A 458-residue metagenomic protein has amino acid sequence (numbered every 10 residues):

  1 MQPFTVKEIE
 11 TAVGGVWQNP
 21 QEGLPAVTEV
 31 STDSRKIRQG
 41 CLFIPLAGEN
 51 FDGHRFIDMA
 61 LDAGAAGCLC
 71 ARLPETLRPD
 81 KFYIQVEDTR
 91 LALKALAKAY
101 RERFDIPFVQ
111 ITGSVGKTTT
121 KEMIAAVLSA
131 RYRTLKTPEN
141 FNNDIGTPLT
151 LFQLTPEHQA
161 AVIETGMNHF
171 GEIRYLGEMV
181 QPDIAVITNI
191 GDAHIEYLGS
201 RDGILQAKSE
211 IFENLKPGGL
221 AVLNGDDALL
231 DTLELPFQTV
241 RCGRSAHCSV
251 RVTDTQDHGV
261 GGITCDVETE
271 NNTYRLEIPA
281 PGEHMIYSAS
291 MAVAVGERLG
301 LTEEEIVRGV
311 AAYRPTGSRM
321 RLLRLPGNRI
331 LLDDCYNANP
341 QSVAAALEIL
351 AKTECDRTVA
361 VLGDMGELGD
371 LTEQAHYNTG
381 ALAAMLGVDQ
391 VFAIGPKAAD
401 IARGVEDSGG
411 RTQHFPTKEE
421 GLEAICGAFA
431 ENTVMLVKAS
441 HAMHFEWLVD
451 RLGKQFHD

Functional and structural regions predicted by a protein language model:
M1-A95, A99, T353-C355, A381-L382 (+1 more regions): N-terminal leader/targeting and accessory segments in enzymes
E8-T11, L91-G225, L229-Q238, G427-A428 (+1 more regions): Phosphate-binding loop of NTP-binding sites
I9, C41, A60, L96 (+13 more regions): Residue-level signal for inorganic ion chemistry
E10, P74-D80, V186-I330, C355-D356 (+3 more regions): Acidic, Mg2+-coordinating active-site environments of NTP-dependent enzymes
S34-P45, T134, F152-A161, L347-G369: Mobile, glycine- and charge-enriched loop segments and immediately flanking short secondary-structure elements within
N50-F51, T316-S318, C335-G410, S440 (+1 more regions): Active-site beta-alpha connecting loops in nucleotide-dependent enzymes
I84-D88, T412-G421: Short acidic-hydrophobic, aromatic-tinged amphipathic segments that line or gate anion-handling sites
I111, G317-R321, A442-D450: ATP-dependent carboxylate/acyl-activation modules
